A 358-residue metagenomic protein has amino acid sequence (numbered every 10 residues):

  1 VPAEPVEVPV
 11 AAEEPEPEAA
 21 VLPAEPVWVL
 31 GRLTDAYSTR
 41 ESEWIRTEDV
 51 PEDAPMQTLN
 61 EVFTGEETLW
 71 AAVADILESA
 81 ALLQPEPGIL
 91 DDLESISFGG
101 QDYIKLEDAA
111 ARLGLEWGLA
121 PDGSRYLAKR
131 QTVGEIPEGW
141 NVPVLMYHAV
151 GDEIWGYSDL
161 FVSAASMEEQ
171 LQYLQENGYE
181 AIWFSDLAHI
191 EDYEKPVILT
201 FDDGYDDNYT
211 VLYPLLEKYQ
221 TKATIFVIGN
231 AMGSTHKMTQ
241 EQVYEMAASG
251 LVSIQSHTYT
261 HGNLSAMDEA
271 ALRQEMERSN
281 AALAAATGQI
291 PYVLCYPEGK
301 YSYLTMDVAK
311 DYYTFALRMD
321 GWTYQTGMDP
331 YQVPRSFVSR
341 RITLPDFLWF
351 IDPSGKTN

Functional and structural regions predicted by a protein language model:
V1, V8, E13-E14, E18-L145: Primary recognition of N-terminal secretory signal peptides and signal-anchoring hydrophobic helices
L119, F226, R318-M319: Short beta-strand and adjacent tight-turn residues that come in two discontinuous sequence segments and form the edges
Q131-T200, D206-D207, A266-N358: C-terminal active-site subregion of NodB/CE4 polysaccharide deacetylases
P143-M146, E180-F184, I198-L199, E217-G233 (+3 more regions): Short, well-structured secondary-structure segments
V150-I154, N230, T260-G262: A short, flexible beta-alpha/helix-coil linker loop
Q175, Y213-T221, M238-Q255, K310 (+1 more regions): Acidic (Asp/Glu)-rich catalytic clusters
H236-Q242, A271-E275: Charged helix-capping and loop-helix junction motifs
Q255-A270: Substrate-binding clefts and substrate-entry loops adjacent to catalytic sites of polymer-processing enzymes acting on
